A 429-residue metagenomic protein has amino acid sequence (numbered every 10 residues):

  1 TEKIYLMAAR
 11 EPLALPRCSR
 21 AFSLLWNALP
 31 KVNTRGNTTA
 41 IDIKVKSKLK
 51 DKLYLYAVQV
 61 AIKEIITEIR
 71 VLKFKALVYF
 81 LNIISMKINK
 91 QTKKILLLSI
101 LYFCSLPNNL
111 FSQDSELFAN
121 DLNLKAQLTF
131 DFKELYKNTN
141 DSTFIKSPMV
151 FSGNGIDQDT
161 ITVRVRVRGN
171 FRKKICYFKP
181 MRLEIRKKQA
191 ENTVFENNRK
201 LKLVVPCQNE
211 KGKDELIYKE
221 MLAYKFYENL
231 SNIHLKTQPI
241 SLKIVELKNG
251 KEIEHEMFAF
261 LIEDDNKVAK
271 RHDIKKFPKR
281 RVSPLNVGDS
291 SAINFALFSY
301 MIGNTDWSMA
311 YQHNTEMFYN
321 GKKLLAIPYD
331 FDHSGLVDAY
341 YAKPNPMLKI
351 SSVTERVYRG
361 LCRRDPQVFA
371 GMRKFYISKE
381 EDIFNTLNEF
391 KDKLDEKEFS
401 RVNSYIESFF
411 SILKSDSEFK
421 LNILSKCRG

Functional and structural regions predicted by a protein language model:
T1-E11, K31-K46, V58-R70: Ser/Thr-rich, low-complexity intrinsically disordered segments
L6, S19, S23, L55 (+2 more regions): Short hydrophobic targeting helices and cationic amphipathic motifs that mediate membrane/organellar targeting
E11-R17: Short polybasic linear motifs
P12, L49, L53, F74: Cationic, low-complexity basic patches in intrinsically disordered or flexible, solvent-exposed regions
L77-Q113: Bacterial Sec-dependent N-terminal signal peptides
Q113-G429: Phosphate/dinucleotide-binding and metal-coordinating scaffold of catalytic cores in nucleotide-dependent enzymes
